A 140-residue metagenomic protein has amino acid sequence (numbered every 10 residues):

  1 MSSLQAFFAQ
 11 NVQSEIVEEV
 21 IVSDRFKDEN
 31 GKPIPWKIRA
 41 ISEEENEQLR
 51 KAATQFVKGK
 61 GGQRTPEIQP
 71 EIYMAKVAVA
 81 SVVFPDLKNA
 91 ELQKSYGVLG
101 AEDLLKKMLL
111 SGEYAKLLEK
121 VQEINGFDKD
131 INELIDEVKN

Functional and structural regions predicted by a protein language model:
M1-S14, I131-N140: Low-complexity intrinsically disordered segments
S2-S3, I21, Q122, K129: N-terminal functional modules and adjacent low-complexity/disordered segments of proteins
F7, S23-D24, Y96: Bulky hydrophobic/aromatic packing residues
N11-F26: Short acidic, Pro/Gly- and aromatic-enriched capping/linker segments at domain boundaries
F26-K32: Short, solvent-exposed loop/turn segments that connect beta-strands within catalytic domains and beta-strand-rich
K32-N140: Short, surface-exposed, charged amphipathic helix/loop patches that serve as local interaction elements
